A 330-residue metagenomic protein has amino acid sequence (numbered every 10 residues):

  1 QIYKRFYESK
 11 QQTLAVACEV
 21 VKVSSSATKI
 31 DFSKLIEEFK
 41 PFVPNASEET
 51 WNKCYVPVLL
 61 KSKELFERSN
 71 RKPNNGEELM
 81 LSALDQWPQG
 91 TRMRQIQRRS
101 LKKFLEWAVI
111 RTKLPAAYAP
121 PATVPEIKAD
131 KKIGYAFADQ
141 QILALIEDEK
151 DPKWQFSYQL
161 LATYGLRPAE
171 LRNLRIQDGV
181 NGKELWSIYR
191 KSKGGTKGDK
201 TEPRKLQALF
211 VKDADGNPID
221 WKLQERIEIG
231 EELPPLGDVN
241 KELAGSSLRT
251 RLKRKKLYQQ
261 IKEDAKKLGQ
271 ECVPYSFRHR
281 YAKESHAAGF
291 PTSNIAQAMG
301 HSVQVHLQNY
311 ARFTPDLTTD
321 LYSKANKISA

Functional and structural regions predicted by a protein language model:
R5-V16, I36-T50, V56-I133: N-terminal core-binding DNA-recognition domain of tyrosine recombinases/integrases
R94-R99, A116-P168, R172: Basic, Lys/Arg- and aromatic-enriched nucleic-acid-binding interface segment
F104, L206-E271, Y275-F277, Y281: Active-site/catalytic core of tyrosine-dependent DNA strand-transfer enzymes
P125-E147, G195-A214, E231-E232: DNA breakage-rejoining catalytic core of tyrosine-based enzymes
A136, K191-G195, M299-S323: Catalytic-site neighborhood detector that most strongly recognizes the C-terminal catalytic loop/helix of tyrosine
Q159, T163, E170, S276-H301: C-terminal catalytic core of tyrosine-transesterase DNA break-rejoin enzymes
N173-E225: Conserved tyrosine-mediated DNA breakage-rejoining catalytic core shared by Y-recombinases
G179-L185, F290-Y310: Short, polar N-cap/turn motifs at the start of nucleic acid-interacting alpha helices
